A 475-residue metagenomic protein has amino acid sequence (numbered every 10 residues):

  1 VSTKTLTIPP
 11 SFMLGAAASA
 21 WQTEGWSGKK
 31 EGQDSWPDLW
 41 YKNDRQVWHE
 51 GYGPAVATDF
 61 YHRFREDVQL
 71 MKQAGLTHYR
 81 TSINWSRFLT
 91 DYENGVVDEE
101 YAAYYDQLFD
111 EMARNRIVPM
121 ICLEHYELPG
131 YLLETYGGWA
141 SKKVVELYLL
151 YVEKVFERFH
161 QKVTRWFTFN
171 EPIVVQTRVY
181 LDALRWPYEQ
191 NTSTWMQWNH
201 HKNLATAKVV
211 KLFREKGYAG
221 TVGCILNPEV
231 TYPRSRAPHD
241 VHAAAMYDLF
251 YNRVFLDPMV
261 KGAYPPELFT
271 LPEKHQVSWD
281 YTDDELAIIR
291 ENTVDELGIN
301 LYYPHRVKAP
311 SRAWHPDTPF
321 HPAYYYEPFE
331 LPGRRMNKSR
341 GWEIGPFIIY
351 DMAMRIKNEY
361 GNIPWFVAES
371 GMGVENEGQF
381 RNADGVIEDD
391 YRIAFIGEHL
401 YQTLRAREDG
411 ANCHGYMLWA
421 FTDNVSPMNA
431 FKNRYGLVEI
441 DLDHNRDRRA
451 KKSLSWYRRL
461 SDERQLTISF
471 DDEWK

Functional and structural regions predicted by a protein language model:
S2-W48, D91-E93, A102-K475: Active-site region of glycoside hydrolase catalytic domains
S11-M13, Y61, H78: A common structural microfeature
Q33-Q69: Aromatic- and Gly/Pro-rich amphipathic surface segment
D59-E66, A74, I83, E100-Q107 (+2 more regions): Generic alpha-helix structural propensity
R63-N84, V118, E291-L297, E359: Catalytic domains of carbohydrate-active enzymes, especially glycoside hydrolases
I83-V97: Glycine-rich, proline-tolerant flexible connector loops at the mouths of alpha/beta enzymes
